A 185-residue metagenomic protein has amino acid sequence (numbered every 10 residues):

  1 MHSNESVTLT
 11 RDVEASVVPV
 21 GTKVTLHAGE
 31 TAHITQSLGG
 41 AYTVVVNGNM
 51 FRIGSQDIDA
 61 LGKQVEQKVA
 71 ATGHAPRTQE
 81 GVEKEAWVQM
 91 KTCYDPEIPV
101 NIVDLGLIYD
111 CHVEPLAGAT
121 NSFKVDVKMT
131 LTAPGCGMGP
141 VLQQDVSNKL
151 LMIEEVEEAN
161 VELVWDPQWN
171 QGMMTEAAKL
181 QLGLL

Functional and structural regions predicted by a protein language model:
M1-L185: Domain-level signature for proteins that mediate thiol-based redox and metal-cofactor handling
